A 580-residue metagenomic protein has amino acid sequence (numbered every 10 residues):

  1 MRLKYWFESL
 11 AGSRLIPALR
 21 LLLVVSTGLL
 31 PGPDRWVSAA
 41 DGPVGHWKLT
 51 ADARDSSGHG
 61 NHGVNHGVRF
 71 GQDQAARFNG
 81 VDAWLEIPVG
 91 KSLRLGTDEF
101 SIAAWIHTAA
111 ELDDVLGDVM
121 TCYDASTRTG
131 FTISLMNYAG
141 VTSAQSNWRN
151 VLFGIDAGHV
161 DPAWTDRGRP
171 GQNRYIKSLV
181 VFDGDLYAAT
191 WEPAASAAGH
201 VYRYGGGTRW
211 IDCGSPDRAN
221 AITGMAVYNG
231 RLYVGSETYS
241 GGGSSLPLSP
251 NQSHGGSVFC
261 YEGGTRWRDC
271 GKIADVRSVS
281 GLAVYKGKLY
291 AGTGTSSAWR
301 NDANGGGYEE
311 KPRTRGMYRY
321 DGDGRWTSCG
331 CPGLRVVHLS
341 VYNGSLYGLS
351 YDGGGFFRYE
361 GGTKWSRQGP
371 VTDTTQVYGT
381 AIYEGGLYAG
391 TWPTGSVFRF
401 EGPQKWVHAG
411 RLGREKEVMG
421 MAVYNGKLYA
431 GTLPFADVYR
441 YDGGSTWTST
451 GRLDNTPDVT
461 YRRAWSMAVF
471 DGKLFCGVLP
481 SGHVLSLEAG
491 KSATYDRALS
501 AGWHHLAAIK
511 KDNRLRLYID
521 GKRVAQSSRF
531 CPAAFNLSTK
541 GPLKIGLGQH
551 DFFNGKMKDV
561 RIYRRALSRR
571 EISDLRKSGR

Functional and structural regions predicted by a protein language model:
M1-I16: N-terminal secretory signal peptides that target proteins for export/translocation
R35-V44, L49, R54-S57, D113 (+7 more regions): Extended recognition patches within non-cytosolic domains
G42-V44, S57, V81-V160, R514-Y518 (+2 more regions): Extracellular glycan-recognition modules
R69-D82, V151: Short carbohydrate-recognition loop motifs
I155-P162, A489-H505: Short, aromatic/His-centered strand-loop micro-motif at the edge of beta-sheets
H159-Y175, V181, D185, W191-T223 (+15 more regions): Trp- and S/T/G-rich repeat-edge/linker motifs of beta-rich repeat architectures
G502-R516: Localized edge beta-strand/strand-to-loop motifs within extracellular or lumenal beta-rich domains
Q526-K556: Flexible glycan-contacting loops in extracellular carbohydrate-active proteins
